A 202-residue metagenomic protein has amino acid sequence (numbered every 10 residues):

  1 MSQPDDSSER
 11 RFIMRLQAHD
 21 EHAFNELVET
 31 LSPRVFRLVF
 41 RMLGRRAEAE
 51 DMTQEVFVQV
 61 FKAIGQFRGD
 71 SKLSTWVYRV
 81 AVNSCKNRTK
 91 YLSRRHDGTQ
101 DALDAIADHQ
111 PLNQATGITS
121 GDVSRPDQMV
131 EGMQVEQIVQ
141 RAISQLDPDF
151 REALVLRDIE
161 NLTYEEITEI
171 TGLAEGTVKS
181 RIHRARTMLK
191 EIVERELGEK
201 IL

Functional and structural regions predicted by a protein language model:
S2-Q3, Q17-E26, F36-E55, E175 (+1 more regions): Short, charged helix-capping/linker segments at alpha-helix termini
D5-D6, R95-M129: Internal acidic/polar
Q17-A18, G44-R46, F57-K72, Y91-L92: Sigma70-family region 2
T30-P33, R41-G44, V155-L162: Short helix-capping/turn signature of helix-turn-helix
R37, D51-V58, S71-N83: Structural recognition of an alpha-helix C-terminal capping motif at a helix-to-coil junction
Q66-R68, R79-Q100, A107-D108: Arg/Lys-rich amphipathic alpha helix in sigma70-family domain 2
R68, T89-S93, R151, R186-L202: Short, Lys/Arg-enriched C-terminal cap helix and immediately downstream tail that follows
Q137-T177: Helix-turn-helix DNA-binding module
